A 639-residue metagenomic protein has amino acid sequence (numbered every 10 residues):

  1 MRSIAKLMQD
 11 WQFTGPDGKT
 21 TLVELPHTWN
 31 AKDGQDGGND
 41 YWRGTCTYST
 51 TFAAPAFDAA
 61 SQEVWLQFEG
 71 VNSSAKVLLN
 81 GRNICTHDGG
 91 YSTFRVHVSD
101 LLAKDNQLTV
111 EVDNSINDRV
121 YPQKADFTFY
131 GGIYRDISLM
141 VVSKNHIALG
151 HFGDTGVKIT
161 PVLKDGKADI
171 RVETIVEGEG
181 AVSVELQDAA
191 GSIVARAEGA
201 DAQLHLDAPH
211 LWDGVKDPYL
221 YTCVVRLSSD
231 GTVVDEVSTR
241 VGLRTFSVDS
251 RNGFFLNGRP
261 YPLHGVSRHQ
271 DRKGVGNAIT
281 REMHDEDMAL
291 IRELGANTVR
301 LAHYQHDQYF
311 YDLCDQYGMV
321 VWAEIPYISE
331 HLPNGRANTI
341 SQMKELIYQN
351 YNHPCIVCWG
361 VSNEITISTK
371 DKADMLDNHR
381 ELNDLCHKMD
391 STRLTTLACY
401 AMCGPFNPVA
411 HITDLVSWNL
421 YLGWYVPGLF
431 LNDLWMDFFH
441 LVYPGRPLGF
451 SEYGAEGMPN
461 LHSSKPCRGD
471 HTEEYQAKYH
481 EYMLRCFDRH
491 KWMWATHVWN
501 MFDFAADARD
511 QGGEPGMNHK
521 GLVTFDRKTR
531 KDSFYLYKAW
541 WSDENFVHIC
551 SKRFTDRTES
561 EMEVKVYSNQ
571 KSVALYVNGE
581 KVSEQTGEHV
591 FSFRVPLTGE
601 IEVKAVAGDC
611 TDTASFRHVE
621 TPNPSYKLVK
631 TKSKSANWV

Functional and structural regions predicted by a protein language model:
M1-Q305, Y311-L313, Y317-V321, Q342-E345 (+8 more regions): Secreted/periplasmic carbohydrate-active enzymes, especially glycoside hydrolases
R171-E173, M288-I291, T298-W540, E544-E563 (+2 more regions): Substrate-binding/catalytic cleft of secreted carbohydrate-active enzymes, primarily glycoside hydrolases
